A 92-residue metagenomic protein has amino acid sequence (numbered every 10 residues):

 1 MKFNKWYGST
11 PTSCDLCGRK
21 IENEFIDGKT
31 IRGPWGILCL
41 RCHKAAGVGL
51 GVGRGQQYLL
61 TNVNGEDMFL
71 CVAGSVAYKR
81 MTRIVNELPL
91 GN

Functional and structural regions predicted by a protein language model:
M1-T10, L50-N92: Short, intrinsically disordered terminal segments enriched in charged and Pro/Gly residues
P11, F25: Beta-strand-rich binding-surface signature of beta-sandwich/beta-barrel folds used to engage anionic ligands
C14-G18, C39: Short cysteine-rich clusters marking metal-coordination/redox-active sites
K20-N23, G47: Short functional micro-motifs and their immediate structural scaffolds
E22, G36-C42: Zinc-coordinating Cys/His ligand positions in small cysteine/histidine-rich zinc-finger domains
I26-G36: Short linker/helix segments within small regulatory modules
P34-L38, D67-F69: Short, surface-exposed beta-strand/loop "edge" segments at domain boundaries and coil↔beta transitions
C42-V48: Short Cys/His-centered divalent metal-binding micro-motifs
